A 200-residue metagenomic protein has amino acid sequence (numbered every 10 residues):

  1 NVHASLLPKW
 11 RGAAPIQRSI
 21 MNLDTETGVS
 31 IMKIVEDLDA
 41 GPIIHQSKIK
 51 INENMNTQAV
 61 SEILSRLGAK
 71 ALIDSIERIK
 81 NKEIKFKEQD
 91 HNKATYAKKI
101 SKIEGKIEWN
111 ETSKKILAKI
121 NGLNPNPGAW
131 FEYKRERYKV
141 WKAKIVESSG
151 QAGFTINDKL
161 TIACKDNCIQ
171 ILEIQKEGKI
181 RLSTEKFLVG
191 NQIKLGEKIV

Functional and structural regions predicted by a protein language model:
N1-Y96: Donor/substrate-binding cores of folate-linked one-carbon enzymes
T25-G28, D39-A40, H45, S101-I103 (+4 more regions): A generic structural signal for well-ordered coil/turn residues at beta-strand boundaries that shape enzyme active-site
K48-I51, A94-N110, A143-A152: Short, charged low-complexity intrinsically disordered segments located at boundaries of structured domains
D74-E132: Active-site-lining helix/loop region of Rossmann-like oxidoreductase modules
N110-V200: An anion-binding loop in the catalytic cleft
